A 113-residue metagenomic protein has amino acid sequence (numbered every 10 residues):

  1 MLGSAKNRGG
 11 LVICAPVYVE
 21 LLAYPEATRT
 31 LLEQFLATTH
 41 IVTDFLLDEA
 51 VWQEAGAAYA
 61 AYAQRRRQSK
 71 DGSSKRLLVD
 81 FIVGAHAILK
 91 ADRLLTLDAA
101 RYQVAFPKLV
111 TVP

Functional and structural regions predicted by a protein language model:
M1-I13, L22-F35: Short, well-structured N-terminal submotif of metal-dependent ribonuclease cores
P25, L36, D98, A105-F106: Short, flexible helix/strand-to-coil boundary loops that buttress conserved ligand/catalytic motifs in alpha/beta
T28-L32, Y62-A63, T111-P113: Short, hinge-like loop/turn segments at secondary-structure boundaries
L32-L46: Helix-adjacent hinge/juxtasegments
D44-R93, L97-A99: Active-site neighborhoods of divalent-metal-dependent phosphate/nucleic-acid chemistry enzymes
R101-P113: C-terminal/domain-terminus segments
